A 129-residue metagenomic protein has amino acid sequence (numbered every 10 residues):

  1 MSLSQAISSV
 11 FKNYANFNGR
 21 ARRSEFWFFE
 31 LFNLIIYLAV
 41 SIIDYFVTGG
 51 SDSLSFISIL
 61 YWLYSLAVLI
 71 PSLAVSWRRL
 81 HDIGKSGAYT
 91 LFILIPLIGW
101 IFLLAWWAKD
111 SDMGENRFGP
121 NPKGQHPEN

Functional and structural regions predicted by a protein language model:
M1-F32, S72-A88, A105-N129: Membrane-interface extramembranous regions at the lipid-water interface
S24-R79, I83-A108: Hydrophobic alpha-helical transmembrane segments in multi-pass membrane proteins
